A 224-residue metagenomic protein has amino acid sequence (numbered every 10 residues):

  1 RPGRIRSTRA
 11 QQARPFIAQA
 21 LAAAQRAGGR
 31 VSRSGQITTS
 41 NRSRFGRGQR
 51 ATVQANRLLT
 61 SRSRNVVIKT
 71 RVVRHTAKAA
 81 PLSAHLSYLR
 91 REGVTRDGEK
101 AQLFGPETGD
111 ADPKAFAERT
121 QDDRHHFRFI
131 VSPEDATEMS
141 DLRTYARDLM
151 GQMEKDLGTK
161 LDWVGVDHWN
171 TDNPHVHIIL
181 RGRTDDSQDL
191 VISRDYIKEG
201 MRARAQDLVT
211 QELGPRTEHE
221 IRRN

Functional and structural regions predicted by a protein language model:
R1-P174, I179-N224: N-terminal nicking endonuclease/strand-transfer module with a His-rich metal-binding environment and a catalytic Tyr
